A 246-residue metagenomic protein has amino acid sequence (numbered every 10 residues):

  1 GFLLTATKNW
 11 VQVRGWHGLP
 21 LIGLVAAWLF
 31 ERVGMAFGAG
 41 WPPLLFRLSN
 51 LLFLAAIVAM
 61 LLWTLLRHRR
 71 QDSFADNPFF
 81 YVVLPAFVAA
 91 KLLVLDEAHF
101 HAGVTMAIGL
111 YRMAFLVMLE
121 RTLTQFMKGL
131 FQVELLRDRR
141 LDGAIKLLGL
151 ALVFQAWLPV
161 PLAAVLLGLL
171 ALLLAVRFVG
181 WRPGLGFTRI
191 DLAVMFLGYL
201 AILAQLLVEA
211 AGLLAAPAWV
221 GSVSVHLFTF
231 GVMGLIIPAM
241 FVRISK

Functional and structural regions predicted by a protein language model:
G1-K246: Hydrophobic alpha-helical transmembrane segments of multi-pass integral membrane proteins
